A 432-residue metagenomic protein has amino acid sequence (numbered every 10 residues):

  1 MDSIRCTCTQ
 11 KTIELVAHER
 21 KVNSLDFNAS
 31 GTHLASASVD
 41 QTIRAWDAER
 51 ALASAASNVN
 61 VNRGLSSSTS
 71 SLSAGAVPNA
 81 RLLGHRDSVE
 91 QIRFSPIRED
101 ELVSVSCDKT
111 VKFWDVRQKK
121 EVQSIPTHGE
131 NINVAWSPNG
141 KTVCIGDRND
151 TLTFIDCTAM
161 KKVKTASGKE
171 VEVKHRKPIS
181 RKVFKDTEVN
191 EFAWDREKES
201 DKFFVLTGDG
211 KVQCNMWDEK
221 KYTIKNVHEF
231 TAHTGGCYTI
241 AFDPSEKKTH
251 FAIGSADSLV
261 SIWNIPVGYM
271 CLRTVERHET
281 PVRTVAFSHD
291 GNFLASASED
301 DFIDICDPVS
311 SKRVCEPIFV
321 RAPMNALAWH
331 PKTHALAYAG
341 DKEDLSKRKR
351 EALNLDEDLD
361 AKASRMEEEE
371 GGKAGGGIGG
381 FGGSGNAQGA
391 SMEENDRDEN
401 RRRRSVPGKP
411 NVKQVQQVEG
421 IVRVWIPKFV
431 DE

Functional and structural regions predicted by a protein language model:
M1-E19, L72-V77, R176: A short helix->beta-strand "capping" segment at the edge of beta-propeller domains
K11, K21, S30, P78 (+16 more regions): WD40/WD-repeat beta-propeller blade-loop signature
L15-V22, G75, L82-V89, I125-N131 (+5 more regions): WD40/WD-repeat beta-propeller blade N-cap
L25-G31, R93-E99, A135-G140, A193-D201 (+4 more regions): Loop/turn segments within WD40 beta-propeller blades
A37-D40, V105-D108, G146-N149, L206-G210 (+3 more regions): Conserved strand-to-loop turn within each blade of WD40 beta-propeller repeats
I43-A48, V111-D115, L152-C157, V212-W217 (+4 more regions): WD40-repeat beta-propellers
V309-E432: Terminal intrinsically disordered, low-complexity extensions flanking WD-repeat/beta-propeller proteins
